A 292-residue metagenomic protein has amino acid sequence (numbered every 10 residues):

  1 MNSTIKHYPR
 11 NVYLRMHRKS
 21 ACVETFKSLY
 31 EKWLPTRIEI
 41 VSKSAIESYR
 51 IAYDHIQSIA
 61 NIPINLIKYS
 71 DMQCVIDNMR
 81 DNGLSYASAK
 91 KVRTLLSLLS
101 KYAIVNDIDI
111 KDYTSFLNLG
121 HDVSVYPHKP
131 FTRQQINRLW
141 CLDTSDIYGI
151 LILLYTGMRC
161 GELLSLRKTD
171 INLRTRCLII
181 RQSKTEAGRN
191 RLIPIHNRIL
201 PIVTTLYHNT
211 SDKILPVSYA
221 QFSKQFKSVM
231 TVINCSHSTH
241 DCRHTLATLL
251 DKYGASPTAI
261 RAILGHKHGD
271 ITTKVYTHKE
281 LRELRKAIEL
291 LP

Functional and structural regions predicted by a protein language model:
M1-V23, E39: N-terminal helical hairpins
K19-K27, L34-Y102, I108, I214-Q221 (+2 more regions): N-terminal core-binding DNA-recognition domain of tyrosine site-specific recombinases/integrases
E24, P130, K184-E186, L200 (+1 more regions): Catalytic-site neighborhood detector that most strongly recognizes the C-terminal catalytic loop/helix of tyrosine
M72, L96-S100, L163, F226 (+2 more regions): Short, basic/aromatic-rich helical patch in the C-terminal catalytic core of site-specific tyrosine
Y86, K90-V92, V105, D109-I110 (+4 more regions): Basic, Lys/Arg- and aromatic-enriched nucleic-acid-binding interface segment
N118, Q135, T156, S165-T204: Conserved tyrosine-mediated DNA breakage-rejoining catalytic core shared by Y-recombinases
D170-C177, S236, A255-K274: Short, polar N-cap/turn motifs at the start of nucleic acid-interacting alpha helices
K184, H196-C235: Active-site/catalytic core of tyrosine-dependent DNA strand-transfer enzymes
